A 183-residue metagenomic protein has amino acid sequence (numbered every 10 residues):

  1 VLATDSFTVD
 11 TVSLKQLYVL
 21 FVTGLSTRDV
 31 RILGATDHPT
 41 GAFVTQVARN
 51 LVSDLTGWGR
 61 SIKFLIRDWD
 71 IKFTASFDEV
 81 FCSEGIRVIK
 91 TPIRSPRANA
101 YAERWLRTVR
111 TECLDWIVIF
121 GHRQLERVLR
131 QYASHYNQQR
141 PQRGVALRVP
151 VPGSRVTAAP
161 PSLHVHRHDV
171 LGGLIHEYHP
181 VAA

Functional and structural regions predicted by a protein language model:
V1-A183: Charged DNA-binding/catalytic regions of mobile-element recombinases
